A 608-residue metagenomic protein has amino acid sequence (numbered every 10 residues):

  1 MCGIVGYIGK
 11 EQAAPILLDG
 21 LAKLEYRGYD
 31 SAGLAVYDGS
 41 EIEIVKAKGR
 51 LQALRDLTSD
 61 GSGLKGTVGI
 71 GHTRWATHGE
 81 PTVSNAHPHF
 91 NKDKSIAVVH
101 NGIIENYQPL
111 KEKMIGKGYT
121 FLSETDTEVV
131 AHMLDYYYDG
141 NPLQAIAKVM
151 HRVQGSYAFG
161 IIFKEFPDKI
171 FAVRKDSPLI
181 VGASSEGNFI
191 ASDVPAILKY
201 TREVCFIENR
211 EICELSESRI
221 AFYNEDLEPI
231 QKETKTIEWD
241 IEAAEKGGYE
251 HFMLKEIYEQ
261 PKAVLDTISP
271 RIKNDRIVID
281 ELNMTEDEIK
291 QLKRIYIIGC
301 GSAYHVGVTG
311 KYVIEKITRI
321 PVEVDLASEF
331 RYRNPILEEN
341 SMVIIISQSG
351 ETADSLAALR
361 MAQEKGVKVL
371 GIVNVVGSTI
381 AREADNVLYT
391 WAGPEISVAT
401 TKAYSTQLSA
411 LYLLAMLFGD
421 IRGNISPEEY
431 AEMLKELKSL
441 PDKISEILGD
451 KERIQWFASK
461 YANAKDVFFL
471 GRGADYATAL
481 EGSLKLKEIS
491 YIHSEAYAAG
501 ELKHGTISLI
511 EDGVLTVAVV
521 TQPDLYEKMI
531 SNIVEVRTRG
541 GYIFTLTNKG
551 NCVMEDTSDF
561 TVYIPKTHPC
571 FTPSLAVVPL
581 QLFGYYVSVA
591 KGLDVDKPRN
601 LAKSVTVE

Functional and structural regions predicted by a protein language model:
M1-K246, E250, K262-K293, Y332 (+4 more regions): Conserved short alpha-helical segments that host acidic/polar catalytic motifs at enzyme active sites
Y7-K10, H100, T120, Y136-D139 (+19 more regions): Hydrophobic alpha-helical scaffolding
T67, G71-S84, K273-E286, G310-I346 (+2 more regions): Glycine-rich oxoanion-binding loops at beta->alpha junctions
P88-F90, F171-A172, V204-C205, I212-E214 (+12 more regions): Replace "in large, NTP-powered and nucleic-acid-processing enzymes" with "in large, NTP-powered factors and other
K113, K117, M133, Y137 (+22 more regions): Generic, well-ordered alpha-helical scaffold segments in large soluble proteins
Q260-V264, I268-Y296, N386-L515, S588-E608: Active-site phosphate/pyrophosphate-binding segments
K290-E432, E436-S439, V519-Y563, F583 (+1 more regions): Glycine-rich phosphate-binding loops that contact phosphosugars or nucleotide phosphates
Y542, T557, T567-E608: Generic C-terminus detector
